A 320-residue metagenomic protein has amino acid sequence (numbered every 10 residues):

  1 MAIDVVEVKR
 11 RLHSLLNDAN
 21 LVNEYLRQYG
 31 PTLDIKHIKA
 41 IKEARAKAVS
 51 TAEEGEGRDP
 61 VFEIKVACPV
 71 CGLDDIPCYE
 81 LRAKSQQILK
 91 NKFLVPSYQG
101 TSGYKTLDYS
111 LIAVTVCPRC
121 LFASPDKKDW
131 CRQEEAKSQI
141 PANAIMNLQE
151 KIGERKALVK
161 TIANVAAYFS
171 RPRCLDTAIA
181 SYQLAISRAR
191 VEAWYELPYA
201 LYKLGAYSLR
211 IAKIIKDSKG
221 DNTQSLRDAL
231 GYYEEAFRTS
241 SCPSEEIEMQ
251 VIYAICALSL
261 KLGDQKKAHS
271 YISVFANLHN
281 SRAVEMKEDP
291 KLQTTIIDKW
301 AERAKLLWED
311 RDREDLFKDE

Functional and structural regions predicted by a protein language model:
M1-N143: N-terminal cysteine/histidine-rich coordination modules
I3-V49, I211-S218, A254-Y271, Q293-E320: Alpha-helical linker/edge segments of TPR/alpha-solenoid repeat scaffolds and analogous pre-/post-domain helices
K84-I88, A283-I296: Acidic, Ser/Thr-rich low-complexity linear motifs
A142-S218, E246-K261, D298-L307: Amphipathic alpha-helical repeat scaffolds of TPR domains
N143-A144, Y182-A185, A189-E192, Y233 (+3 more regions): Alpha-helical junction/boundary sensor with strong preference for TPR arrays
K266-V284: TPR/TPR-like (Sel1-like) alpha-helical repeat modules
